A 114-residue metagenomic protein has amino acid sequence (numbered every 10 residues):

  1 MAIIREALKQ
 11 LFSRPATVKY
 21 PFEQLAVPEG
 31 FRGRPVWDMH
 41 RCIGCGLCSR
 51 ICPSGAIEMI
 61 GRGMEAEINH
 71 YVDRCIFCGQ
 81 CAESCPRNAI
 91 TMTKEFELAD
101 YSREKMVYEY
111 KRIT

Functional and structural regions predicted by a protein language model:
M1-L25, E29-G30, Q80-T114: Flanking helices and flexible, charged tails adjoining ferredoxin-like Fe-S electron-transfer domains in multi-subunit
K9-A16, G33-P35, I43-G46, A66-I68 (+1 more regions): Short linear motifs at secondary-structure transitions and domain/linker junctions
T17-P53: Short linear elements at protein peripheries
W37, L47-N69, Q80-L98: Iron-sulfur cluster-binding cysteine motifs and their immediate structural context in ferredoxin-like electron-transfer
M39-R41, R74, T114: A short, hydrophobic secondary-structure junction motif
H70-I76: Hydrophobic alpha-helical segments of small multi-pass membrane proteins
